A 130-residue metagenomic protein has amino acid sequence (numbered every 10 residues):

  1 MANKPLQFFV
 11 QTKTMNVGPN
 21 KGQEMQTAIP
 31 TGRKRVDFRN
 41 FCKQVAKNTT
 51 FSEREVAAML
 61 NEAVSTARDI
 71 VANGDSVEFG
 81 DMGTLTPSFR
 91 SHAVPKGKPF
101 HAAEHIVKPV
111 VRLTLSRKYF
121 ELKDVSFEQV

Functional and structural regions predicted by a protein language model:
M1-A58, V64-V130: Strongly charged
